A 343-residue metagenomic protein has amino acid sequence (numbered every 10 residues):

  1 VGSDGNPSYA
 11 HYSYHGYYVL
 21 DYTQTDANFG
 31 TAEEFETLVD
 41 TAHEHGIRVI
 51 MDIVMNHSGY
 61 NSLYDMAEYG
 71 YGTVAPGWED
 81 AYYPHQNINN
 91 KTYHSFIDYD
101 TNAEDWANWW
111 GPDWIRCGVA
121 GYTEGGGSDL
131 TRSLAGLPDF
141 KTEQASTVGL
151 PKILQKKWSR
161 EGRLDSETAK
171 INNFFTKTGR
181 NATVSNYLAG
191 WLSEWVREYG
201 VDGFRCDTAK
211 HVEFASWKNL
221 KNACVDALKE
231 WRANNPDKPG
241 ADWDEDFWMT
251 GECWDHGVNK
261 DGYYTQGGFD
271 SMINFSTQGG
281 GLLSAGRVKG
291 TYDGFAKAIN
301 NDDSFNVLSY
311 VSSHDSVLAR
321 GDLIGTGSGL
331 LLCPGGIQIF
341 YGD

Functional and structural regions predicted by a protein language model:
V1-E194, E198-Y199, L220, C224 (+1 more regions): Substrate-binding/active-site clefts of carbohydrate-active enzymes
H15, Y341-D343: C-terminal extensions
H57, D80, H85, N89-N90 (+6 more regions): Active-site-proximal helices and loops of the catalytic beta/alpha 8
H314-D315: Catalytic grooves of carbohydrate-active enzymes
I337: Substrate-gating cap/lid region and adjacent catalytic-acid/histidine neighborhood within extracellular/lumenal
